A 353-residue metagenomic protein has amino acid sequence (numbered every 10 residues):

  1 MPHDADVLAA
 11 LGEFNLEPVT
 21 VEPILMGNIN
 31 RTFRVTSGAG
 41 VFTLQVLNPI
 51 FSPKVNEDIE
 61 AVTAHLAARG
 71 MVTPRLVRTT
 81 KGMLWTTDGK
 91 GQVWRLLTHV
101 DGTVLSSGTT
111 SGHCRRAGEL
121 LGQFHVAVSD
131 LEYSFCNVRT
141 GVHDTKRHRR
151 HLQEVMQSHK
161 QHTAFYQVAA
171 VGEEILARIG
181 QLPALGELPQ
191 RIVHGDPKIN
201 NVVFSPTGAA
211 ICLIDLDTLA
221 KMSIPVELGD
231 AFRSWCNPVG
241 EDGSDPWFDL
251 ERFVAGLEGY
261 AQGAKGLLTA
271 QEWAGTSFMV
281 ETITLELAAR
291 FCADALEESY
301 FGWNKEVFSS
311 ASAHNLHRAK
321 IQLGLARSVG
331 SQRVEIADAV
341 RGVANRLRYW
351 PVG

Functional and structural regions predicted by a protein language model:
M1-E22: Juxta-kinase regulatory segment immediately upstream of eukaryotic protein kinase catalytic domains
V21-I24, N28-T36, G40-F42, L47-R150 (+6 more regions): Conserved ATP-binding subdomain of kinase catalytic cores across diverse folds
E22-M26, Q45-K54, T103-R115, E132-H194 (+6 more regions): ATP-dependent phospho-/nucleotidyl transfer catalytic cores
F42, V72, R95, R191 (+2 more regions): Protein kinase-like catalytic core scaffold
V155, E286-G353: ATP/Mg2+ or Mg2+-diphosphate-binding catalytic cores that bind nucleotide phosphates or diphosphates via glycine-rich
N200-N237: Catalytic activation segment of kinase domains across protein kinase-like and atypical kinase folds
P225-G266, T282-F301: Active-site activation/catalytic loop segments of kinase-like enzymes and analogous catalytic loops in related
